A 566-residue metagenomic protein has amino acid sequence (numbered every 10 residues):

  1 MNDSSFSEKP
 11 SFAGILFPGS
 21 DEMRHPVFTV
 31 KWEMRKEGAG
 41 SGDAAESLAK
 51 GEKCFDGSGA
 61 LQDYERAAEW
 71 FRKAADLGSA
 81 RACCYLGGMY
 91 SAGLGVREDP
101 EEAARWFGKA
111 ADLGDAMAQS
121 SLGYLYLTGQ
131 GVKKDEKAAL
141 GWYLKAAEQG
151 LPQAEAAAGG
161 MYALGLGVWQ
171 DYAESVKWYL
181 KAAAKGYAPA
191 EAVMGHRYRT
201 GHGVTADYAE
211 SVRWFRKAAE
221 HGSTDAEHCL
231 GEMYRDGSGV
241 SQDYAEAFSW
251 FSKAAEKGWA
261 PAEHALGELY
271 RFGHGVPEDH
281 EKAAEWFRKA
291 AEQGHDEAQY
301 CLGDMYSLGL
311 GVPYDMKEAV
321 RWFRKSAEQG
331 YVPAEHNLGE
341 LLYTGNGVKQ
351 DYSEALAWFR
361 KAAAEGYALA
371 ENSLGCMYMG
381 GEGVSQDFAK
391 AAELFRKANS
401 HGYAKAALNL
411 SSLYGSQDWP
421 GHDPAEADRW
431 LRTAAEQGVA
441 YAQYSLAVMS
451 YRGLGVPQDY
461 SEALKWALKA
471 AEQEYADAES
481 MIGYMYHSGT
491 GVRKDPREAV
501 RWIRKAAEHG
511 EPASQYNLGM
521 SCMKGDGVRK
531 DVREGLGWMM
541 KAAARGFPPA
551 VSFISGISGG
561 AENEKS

Functional and structural regions predicted by a protein language model:
M1-E37: Long, contiguous interaction/recruitment modules in multidomain scaffold/adaptor proteins
P10-F17, A544, P548-S566: Terminal, low-structured helical/coil segments at or just beyond the last alpha-helical repeat
R35, G40-D43, D56-S58, D76-S79 (+34 more regions): Short helix-capping/linker turns of helical repeat alpha-solenoids
A49-D56, C84-A92, S120-T128, A157-L164 (+13 more regions): Hydrophobic face of amphipathic alpha-helices that form TPR/SEL1-like repeat modules and related alpha-solenoid
V532-P548: TPR/TPR-like (Sel1-like) alpha-helical repeat modules
